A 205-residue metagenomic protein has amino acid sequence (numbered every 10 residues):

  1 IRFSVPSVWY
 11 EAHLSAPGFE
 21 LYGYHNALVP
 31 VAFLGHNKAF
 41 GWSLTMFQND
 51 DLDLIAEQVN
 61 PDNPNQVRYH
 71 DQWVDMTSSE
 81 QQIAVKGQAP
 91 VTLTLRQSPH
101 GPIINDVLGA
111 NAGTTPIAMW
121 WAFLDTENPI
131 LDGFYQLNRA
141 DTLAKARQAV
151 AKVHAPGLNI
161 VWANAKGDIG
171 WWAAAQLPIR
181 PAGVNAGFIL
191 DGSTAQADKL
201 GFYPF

Functional and structural regions predicted by a protein language model:
I1-F205: Mature extracytoplasmic enzyme cores
